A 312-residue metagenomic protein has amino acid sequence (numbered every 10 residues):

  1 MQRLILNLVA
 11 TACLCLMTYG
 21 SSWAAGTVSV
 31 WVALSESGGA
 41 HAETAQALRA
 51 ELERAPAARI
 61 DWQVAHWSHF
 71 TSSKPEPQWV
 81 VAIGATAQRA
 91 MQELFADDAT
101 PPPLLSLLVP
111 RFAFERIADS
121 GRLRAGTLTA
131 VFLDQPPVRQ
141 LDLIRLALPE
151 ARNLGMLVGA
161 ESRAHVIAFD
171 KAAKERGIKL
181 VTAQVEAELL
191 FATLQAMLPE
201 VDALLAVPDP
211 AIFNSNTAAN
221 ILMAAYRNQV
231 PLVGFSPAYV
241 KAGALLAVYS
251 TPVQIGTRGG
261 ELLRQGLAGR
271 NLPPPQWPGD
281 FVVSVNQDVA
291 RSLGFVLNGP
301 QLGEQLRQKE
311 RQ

Functional and structural regions predicted by a protein language model:
M1-L4: Positively charged n-region of N-terminal signal peptides that target proteins for export
N7-Y19: Bacterial N-terminal signal peptides
S22-Q312: Short hydrophobic alpha-helices and adjacent helix-cap/hinge residues
